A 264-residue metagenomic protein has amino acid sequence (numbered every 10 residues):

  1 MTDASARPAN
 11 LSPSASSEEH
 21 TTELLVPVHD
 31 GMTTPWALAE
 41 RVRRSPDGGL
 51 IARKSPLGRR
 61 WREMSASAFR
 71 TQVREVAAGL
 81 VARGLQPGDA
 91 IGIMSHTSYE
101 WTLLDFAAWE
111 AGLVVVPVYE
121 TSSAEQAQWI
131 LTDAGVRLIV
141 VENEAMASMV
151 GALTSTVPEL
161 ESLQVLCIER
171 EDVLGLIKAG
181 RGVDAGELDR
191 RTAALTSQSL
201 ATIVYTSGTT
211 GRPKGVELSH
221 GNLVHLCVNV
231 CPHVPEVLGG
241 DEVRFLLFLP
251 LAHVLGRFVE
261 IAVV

Functional and structural regions predicted by a protein language model:
H29-A52, T71: A short N-terminal helical cap/helix-turn-helix that marks the beginning of AMP-binding/adenylate-forming
P46-G49, R181-Y205, R212, L238-R244: Conserved pre-ATP/AMP-binding loop-to-beta segment of ANL
I51-F106, S123-Q128, G180, H220: Conserved AMP-binding/adenylate-forming core of the ANL superfamily
S55-G58, A147-S197: ANL superfamily adenylate-forming
R62-S67, A201-C227: Conserved AMP-binding A3 loop
R70-E75, S197, V216-V237: Conserved structural elements of the adenylate-forming
I93, N222, H233-V264: Conserved AMP-binding loop of ANL adenylate-forming enzymes
S122-A152, L226-L246: Conserved ATP-dependent adenylate/AMP-binding module captured primarily in the ANL superfamily
